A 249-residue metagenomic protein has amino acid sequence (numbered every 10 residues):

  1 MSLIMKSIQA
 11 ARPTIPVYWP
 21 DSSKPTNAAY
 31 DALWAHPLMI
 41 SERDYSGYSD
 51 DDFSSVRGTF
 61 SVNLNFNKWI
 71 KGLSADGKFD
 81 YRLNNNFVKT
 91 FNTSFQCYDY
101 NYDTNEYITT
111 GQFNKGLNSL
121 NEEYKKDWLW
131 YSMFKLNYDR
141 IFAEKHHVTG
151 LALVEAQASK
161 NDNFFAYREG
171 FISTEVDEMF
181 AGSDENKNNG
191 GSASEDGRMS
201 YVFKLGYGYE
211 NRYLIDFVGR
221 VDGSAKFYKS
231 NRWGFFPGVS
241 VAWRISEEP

Functional and structural regions predicted by a protein language model:
M1, D31-T90, S119-A143, H147-T149 (+3 more regions): Outer-membrane beta-barrel transmembrane strands
S2-P37, T93-G116, K160-N189: Surface-exposed loop/turn segments flanking beta-strands in extracellular/periplasmic regions
S46, F95, E122-E123, I172 (+1 more regions): Short, charged/polar micro-motifs that form catalytic or ligand-binding hotspots
K78-Y81, R232-A242: Short secondary-structure subsegments characteristic of cysteine-rich extracellular domains
E155-S159: Active-site lining segments of carbohydrate-active enzymes
A225-N231: Solvent-exposed loop/turn segments connecting transmembrane beta-strands in outer-membrane beta-barrel proteins
V241-P249: Metallo-beta-lactamase
